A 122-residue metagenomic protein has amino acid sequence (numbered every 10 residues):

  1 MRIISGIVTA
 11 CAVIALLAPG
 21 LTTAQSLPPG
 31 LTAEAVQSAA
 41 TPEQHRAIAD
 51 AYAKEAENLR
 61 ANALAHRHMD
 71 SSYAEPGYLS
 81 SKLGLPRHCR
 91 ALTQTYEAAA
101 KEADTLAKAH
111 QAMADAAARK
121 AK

Functional and structural regions predicted by a protein language model:
M1-Q25: Classic N-terminal secretory signal peptides
Q25-Q44, S80-L83: Short, charge-rich amphipathic alpha-helices with coiled-coil/heptad character
A35-N62, E97: Short, charge/polar-rich alpha-helical segments
A51-S72, A103-T105: Amphipathic, heptad-repeat alpha-helices with coiled-coil/zipper character that mediate oligomerization and scaffolding
P76-S81, K120-A121: Flexible helix-coil transition and linker loops at the boundaries of alpha-helical arrays
S81-A99: Short, glycine/alanine-rich amphipathic alpha-helical segment that often forms an alpha-turn-alpha hairpin
A103-K122: Long amphipathic alpha-helical coiled-coil segments
